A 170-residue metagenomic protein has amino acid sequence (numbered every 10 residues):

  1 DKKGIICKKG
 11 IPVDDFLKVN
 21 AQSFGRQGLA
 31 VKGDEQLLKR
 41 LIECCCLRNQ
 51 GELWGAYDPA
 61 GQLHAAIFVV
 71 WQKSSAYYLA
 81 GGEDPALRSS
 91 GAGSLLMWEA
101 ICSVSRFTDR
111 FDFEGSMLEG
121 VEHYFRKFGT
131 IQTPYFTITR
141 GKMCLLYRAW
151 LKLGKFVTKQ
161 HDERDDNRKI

Functional and structural regions predicted by a protein language model:
D1-S89: A conserved beta-strand-loop-helix scaffold within acyl/acetyltransferase catalytic domains
I6-K8, G51, L96, P134-T139: Generic preference for hydrophobic/aromatic residues in regular secondary structure cores
I11, F24, L29, H64-I67 (+6 more regions): Generic hydrophobic/packing signal
P12, W71-S74, E99, A149-K159: Membrane-targeting and insertion segments and their boundary/processing signals
K32-D34, G81, S90-S94, C102-V104 (+2 more regions): Glycine-rich loops and low-complexity Gly/Arg-rich segments that provide flexible linkers or classic glycine-based
G51-P59, L79-G81, A100, L153-N167: Short secondary-structure transition/capping segments
K73-T130: Acyl-donor binding region in acyl/amide transferases
R106, R110-I170: Active-site/acyl-donor-binding loops of N-acyltransferases
